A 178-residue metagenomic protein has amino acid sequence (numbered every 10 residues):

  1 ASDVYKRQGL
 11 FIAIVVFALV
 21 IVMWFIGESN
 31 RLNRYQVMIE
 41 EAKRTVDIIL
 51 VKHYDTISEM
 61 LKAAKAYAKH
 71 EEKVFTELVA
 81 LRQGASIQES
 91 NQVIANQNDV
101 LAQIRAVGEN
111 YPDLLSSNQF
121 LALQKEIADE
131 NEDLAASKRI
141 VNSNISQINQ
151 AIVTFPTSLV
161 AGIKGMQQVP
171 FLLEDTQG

Functional and structural regions predicted by a protein language model:
S2, K6-G178: A helix-centric hydrophobic-segment signal that preferentially recognizes long, alpha-helical stretches used
